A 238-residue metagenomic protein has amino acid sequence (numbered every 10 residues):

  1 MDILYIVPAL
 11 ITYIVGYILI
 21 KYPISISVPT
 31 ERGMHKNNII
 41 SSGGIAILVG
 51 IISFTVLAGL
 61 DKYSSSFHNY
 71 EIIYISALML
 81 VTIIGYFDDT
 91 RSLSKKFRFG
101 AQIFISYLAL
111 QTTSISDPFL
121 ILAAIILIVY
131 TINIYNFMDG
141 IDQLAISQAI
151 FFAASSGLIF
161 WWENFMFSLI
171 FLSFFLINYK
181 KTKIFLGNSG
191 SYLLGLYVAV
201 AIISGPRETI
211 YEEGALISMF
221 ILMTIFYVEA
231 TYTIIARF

Functional and structural regions predicted by a protein language model:
M1-T231: "…together with the soluble PPM/PP2C metallo-phosphatase catalytic core" -> "…together with the soluble PPM/PP2C
T231-F238: Juxtamembrane interface at the ends
